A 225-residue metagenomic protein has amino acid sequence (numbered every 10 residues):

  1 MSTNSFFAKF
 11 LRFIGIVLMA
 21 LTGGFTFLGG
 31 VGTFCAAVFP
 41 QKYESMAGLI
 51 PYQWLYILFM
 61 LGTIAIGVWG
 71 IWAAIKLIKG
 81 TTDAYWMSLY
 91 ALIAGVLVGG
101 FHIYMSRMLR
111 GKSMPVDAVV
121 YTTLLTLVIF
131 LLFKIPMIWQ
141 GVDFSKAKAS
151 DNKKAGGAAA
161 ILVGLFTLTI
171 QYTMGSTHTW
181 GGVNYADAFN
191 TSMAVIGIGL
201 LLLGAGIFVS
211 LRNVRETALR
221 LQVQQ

Functional and structural regions predicted by a protein language model:
M1-Q225: Topology signature of small-to-medium multi-pass alpha-helical membrane proteins
